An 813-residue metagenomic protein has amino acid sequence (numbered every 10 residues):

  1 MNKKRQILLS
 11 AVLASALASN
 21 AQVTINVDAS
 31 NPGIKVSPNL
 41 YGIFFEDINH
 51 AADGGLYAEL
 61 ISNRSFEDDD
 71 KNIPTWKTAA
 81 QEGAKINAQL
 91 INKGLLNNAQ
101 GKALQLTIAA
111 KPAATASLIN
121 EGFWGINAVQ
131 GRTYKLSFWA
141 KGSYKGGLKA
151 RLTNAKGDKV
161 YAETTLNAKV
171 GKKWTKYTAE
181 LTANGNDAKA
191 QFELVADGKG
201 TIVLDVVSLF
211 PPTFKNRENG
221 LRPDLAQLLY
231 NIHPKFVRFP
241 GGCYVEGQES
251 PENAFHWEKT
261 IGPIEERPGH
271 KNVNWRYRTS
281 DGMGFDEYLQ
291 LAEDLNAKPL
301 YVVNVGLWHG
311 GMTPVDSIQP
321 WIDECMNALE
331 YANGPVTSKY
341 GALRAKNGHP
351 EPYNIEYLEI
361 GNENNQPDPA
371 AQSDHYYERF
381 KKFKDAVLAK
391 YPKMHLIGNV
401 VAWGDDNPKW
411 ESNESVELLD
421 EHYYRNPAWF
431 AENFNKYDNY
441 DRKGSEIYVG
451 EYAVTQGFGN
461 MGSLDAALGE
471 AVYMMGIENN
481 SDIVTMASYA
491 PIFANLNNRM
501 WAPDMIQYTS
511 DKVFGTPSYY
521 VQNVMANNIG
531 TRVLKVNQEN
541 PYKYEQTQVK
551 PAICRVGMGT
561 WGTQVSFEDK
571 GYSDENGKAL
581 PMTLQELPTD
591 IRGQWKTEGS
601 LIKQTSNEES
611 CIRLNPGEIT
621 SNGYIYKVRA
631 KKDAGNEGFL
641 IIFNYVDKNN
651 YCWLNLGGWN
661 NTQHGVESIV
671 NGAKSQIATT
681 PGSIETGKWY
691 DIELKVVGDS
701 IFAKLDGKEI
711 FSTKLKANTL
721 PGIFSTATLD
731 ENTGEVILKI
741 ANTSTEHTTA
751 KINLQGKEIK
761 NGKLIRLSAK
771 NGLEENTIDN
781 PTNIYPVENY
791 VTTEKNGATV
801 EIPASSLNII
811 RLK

Functional and structural regions predicted by a protein language model:
I43, A84-Q105, V245-G284, S317-W321 (+3 more regions): Aromatic- and acidic-residue-enriched carbohydrate-binding clefts of CAZyme catalytic domains
G94-A114, G593-I612, T662-E667: Short carbohydrate-recognition loop motifs
A114-N231: Extended acidic/polar, glycine-enriched regions that form or flank non-catalytic beta-rich accessory modules
T164, N671-D691: Short, aromatic/His-centered strand-loop micro-motif at the edge of beta-sheets
K382-A386, P392-H395, W410, L418 (+3 more regions): Catalytic-core region of carbohydrate-active enzymes that cleave or remodel glycosidic bonds
A552-R555, G559-W561, S566, S606-E667: Secretory/extracellular carbohydrate-interaction modules and structurally similar beta-sandwich "look-alikes"
K570, V628, T686-K714: Carbohydrate-binding surfaces in secreted/extracellular proteins
I723-E758, L764, N808-I809: Carbohydrate-binding surface patches
